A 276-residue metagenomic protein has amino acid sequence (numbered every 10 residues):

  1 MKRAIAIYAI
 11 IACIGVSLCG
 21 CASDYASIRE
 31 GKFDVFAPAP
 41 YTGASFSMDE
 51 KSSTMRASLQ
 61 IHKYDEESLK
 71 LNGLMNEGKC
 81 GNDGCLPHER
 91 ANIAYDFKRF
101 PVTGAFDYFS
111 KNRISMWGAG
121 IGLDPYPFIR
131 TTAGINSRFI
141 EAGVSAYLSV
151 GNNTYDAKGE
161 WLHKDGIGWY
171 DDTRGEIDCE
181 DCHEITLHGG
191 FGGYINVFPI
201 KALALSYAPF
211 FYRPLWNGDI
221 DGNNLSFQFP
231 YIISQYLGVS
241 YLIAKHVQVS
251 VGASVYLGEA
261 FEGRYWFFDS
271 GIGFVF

Functional and structural regions predicted by a protein language model:
M1-S23: Sec-dependent bacterial lipoprotein signal peptides
G20-R56: Outer-membrane beta-barrel biogenesis signature
E50-T54, S110-M116, S137-G143, I200-A204 (+2 more regions): Strand-connecting loop/turn motifs
K51-S53, D96-G104, L123-I129, R138 (+4 more regions): Residues that define the transmembrane beta-barrel architecture of outer-membrane proteins
S52-S53, S58-K79, N152-W161: Short, solvent-exposed beta-strand-terminating loops
M55-L59, W117-I121, A142-L148, L205-P209 (+3 more regions): Membrane-embedded beta-strand positions of outer-membrane beta-barrel proteins
K63-G104: Surface-exposed strand-loop-strand hairpins of Gram-negative outer-membrane beta-barrel proteins
N72-M75, T154-W266, F274-F276: Outer-membrane beta-barrel transmembrane domain signature
